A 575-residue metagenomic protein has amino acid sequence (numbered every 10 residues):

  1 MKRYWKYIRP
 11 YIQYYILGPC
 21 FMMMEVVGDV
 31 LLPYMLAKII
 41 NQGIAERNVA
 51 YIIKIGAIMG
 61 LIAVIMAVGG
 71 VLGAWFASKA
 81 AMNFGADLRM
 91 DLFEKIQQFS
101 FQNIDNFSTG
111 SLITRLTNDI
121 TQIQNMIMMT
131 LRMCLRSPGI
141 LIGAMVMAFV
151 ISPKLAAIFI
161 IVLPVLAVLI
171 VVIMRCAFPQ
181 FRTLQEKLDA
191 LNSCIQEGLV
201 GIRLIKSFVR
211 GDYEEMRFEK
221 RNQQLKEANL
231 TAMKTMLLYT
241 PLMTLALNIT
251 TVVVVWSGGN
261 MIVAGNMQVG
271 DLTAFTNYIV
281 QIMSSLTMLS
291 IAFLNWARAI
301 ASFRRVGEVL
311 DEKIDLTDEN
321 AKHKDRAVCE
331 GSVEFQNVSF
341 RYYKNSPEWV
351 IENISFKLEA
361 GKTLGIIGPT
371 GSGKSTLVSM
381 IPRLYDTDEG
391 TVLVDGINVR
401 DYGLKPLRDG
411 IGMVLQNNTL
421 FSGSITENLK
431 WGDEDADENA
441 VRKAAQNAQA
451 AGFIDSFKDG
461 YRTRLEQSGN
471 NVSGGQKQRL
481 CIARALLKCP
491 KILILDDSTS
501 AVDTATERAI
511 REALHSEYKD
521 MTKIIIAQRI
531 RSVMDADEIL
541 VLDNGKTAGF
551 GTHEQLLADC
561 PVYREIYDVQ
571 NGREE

Functional and structural regions predicted by a protein language model:
M1, C20-F21, G28-N41, I53 (+14 more regions): Juxtamembrane helix-loop junctions of ABC transporter transmembrane domains
M1-D29, L36, I44-I58, G73-A77 (+16 more regions): Membrane-integrated ABC transporters
P10, Q98-Q102, N118-I127, L131 (+7 more regions): An intracellular "coupling" helix at the cytosolic face of ABC transporter transmembrane type-1 domains
P10, Y14-V27, M129-L184, W256-M267: Transmembrane helices of ABC transporter permease
R47-Y51, M147-I161, T231-R305, V309-L310: Helix-loop-helix
I96, F218, V306, F335-N337 (+1 more regions): Conserved catalytic Walker-motif region of ABC-type ATPase nucleotide-binding domains
R326-E575: ABC-type nucleotide-binding domain
